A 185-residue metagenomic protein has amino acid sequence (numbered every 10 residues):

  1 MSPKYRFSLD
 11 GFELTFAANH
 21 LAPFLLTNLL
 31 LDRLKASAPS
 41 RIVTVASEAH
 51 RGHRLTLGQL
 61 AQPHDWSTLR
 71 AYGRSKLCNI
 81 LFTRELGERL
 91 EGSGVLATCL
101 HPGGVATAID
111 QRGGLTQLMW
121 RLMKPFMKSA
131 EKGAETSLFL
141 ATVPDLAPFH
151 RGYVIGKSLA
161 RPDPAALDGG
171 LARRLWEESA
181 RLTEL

Functional and structural regions predicted by a protein language model:
M1-A108, L182-L185: Rossmann-fold NAD(P)H-dependent dehydrogenase/reductase core
F7, G113, D163-A166: Short acidic, glycine/proline-rich loop/turn micro-motifs
L9, H64, T68, M119-M123 (+1 more regions): A short, mixed-charge helix-start or loop-turn motif at secondary-structure junctions
N28, R84, E88, L115 (+4 more regions): Charged, amphipathic alpha-helical interaction segments
L55-L60, R112-L115, Y153-V154: Short, flexible, mixed-charge acidic loops at enzyme active sites
S75, C99, R121-P162, L167-R173 (+1 more regions): C-terminal helical subdomain
A106-R121: A glycine/serine/threonine-rich, flexible loop-to-helix segment that serves as the NAD(P) cofactor-binding "lid"
